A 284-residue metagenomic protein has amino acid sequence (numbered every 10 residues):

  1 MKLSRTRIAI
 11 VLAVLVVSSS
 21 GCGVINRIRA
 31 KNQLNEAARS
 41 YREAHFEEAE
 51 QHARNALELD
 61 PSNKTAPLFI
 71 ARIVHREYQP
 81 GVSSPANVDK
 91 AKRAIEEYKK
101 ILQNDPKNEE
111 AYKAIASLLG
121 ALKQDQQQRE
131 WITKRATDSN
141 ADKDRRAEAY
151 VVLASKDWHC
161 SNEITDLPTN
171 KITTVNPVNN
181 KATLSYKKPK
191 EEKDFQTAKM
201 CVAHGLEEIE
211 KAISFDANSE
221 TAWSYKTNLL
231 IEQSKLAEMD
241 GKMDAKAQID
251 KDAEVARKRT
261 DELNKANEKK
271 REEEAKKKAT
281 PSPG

Functional and structural regions predicted by a protein language model:
S18-G21: C-terminal motif of bacterial Sec signal peptides marking the signal peptidase cleavage site
G23-N26: Bacterial signal peptide processing site
R29-E77: Post-signal peptide N-terminal segment of mature Sec-exported envelope proteins
A30, H45, V74-K100, D142 (+2 more regions): Short coil/linker segments at helix-helix boundaries
P61, P106, N140-D144, A217: Short coil turns that delineate tetratricopeptide repeat
